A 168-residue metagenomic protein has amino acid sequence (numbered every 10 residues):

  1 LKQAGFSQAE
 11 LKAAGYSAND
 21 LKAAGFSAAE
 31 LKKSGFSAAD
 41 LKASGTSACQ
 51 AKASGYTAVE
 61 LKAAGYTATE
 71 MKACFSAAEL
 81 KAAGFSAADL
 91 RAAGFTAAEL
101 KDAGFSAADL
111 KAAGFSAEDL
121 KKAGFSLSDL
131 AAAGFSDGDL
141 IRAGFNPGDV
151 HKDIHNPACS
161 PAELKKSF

Functional and structural regions predicted by a protein language model:
L1-K32, F36-K42, T46-A51, Y56-M71 (+2 more regions): Fold-core signature of tandem repeat domains
